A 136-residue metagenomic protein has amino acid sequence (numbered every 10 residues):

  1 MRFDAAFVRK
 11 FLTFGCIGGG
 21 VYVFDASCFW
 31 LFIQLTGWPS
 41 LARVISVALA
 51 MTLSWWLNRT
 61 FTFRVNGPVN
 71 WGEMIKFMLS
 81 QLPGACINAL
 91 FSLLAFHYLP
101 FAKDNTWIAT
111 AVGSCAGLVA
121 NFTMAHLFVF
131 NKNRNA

Functional and structural regions predicted by a protein language model:
M1-A136: Alpha-helical membrane-protein topology signature
